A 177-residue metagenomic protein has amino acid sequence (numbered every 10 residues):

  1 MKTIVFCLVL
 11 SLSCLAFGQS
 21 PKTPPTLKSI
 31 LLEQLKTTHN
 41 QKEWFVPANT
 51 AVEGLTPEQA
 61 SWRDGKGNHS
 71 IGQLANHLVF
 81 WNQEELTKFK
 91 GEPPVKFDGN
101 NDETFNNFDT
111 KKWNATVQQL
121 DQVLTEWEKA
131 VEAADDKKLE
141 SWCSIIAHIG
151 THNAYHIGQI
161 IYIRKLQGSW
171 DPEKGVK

Functional and structural regions predicted by a protein language model:
M1-T23: Bacterial Sec-dependent N-terminal signal peptides
Q19-T37: Extreme N-terminal tail/first-helix region
P24, K36-F45, N49-V52, Q59-N101 (+1 more regions): Short, contiguous alpha-helical
N49, E53-P57, T125-E128, E132: Amphipathic, well-packed alpha-helical segments that form the structural scaffold of globular domains
T104-K137, A147: Acidic/histidine-rich alpha-helical segments that form the ligand environment of transition-metal centers
